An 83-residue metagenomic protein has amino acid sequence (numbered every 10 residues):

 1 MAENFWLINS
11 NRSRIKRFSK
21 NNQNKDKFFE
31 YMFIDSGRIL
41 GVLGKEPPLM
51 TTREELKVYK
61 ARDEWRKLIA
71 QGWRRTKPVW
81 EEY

Functional and structural regions predicted by a protein language model:
M1-Y83: Terminus-proximal functional modules
